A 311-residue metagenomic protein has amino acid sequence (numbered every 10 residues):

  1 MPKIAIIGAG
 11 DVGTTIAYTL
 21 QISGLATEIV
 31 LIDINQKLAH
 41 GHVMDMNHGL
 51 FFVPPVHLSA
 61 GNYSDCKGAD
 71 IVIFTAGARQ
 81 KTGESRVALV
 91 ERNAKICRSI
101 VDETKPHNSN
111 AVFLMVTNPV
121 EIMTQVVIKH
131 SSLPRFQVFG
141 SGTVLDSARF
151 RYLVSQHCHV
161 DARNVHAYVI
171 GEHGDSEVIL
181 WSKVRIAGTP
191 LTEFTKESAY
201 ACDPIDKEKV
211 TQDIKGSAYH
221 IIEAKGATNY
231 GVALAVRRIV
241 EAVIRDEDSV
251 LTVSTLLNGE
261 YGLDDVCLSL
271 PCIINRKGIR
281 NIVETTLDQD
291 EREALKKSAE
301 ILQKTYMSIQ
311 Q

Functional and structural regions predicted by a protein language model:
M1-I4: Extreme N-terminal starter segment of soluble prokaryotic enzymes
A9-G10: Glycine-rich Rossmann-fold phosphate-binding loop(s) that bind the pyrophosphate of adenine dinucleotide cofactors
G13-T14: N-terminal Rossmann-fold NAD(P) dinucleotide-binding loop
I22-T27, S132-P134: Conserved S-adenosyl-L-methionine
E28, I32-A69, E84, Q303-S308: Conserved N-terminal Rossmann-fold NAD(P) cofactor-binding segment
F51-A111: Rossmann-like NAD(P)-binding element
S85-R151: Rossmann-like NAD(P)(H) cofactor-binding subdomain of soluble oxidoreductases
S131-Q137, D146-Q311: C-terminal substrate-binding/catalytic lobe of Rossmann-fold NAD(P)-dependent dehydrogenases
